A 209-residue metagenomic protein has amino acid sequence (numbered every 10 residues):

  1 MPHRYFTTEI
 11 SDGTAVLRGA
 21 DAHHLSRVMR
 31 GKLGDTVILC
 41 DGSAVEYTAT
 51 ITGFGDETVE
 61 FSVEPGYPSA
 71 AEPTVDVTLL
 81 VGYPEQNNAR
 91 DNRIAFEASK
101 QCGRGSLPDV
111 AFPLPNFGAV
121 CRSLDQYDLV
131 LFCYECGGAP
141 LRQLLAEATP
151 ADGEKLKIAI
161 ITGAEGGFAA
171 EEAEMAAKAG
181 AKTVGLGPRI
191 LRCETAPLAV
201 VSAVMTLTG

Functional and structural regions predicted by a protein language model:
M1-S69: N-terminal positively charged helical leader segments and presequences
R4, T14, T36, T58-E60 (+5 more regions): Structural motif
E9-T14, G55-E57, S69, G118-D128 (+2 more regions): Short, glycine- and charge-enriched coil/turn segments that flank and shape catalytic ligand pockets
D21, P84, E165-A169, R189: Gly/Ser/Thr-rich beta-alpha loop segments that engage phosphate groups in nucleotides
G34, R93-A95, G163, A176: Hydrophobic structural packing positions in well-ordered secondary structure
E64-F132: RNA substrate-binding interface of SAM-dependent RNA methyltransferases
V130-A177, A181-L186: Active-site/ligand-binding-proximal alpha/beta "capping" segment
A170-G209: Structured adenosyl-cofactor binding patch, chiefly the S-adenosyl-L-methionine
